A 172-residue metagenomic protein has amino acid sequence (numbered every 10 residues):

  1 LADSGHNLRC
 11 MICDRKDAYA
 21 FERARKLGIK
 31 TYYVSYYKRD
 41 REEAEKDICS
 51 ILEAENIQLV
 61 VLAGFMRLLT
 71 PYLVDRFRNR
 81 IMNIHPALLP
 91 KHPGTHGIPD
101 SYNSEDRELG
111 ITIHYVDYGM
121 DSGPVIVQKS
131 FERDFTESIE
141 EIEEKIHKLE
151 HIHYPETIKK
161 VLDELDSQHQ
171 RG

Functional and structural regions predicted by a protein language model:
L1-Y19, R23: N-terminal Rossmann-like dinucleotide-binding module
S4-H6, D14, A63-H169: Donor/substrate-binding cores of folate-linked one-carbon enzymes
R9, Q58, N79: Conserved acidic residues
C13-R15, Y37, R41, E45 (+1 more regions): N-terminal glycine-rich "phosphate-gripper" loop used for MgATP/nucleotide binding and carboxylate activation
R25-Y33: Short, conserved SAM-binding/catalytic segment of Class I S-adenosyl-L-methionine-dependent methyltransferases
K30, Q58, R107: Residue-level detector of anion-binding/catalytic polar loops
Y32-Y37, I84: Short beta->alpha connector loops at strand-helix junctions that form conserved, small/polar/Pro-enriched
